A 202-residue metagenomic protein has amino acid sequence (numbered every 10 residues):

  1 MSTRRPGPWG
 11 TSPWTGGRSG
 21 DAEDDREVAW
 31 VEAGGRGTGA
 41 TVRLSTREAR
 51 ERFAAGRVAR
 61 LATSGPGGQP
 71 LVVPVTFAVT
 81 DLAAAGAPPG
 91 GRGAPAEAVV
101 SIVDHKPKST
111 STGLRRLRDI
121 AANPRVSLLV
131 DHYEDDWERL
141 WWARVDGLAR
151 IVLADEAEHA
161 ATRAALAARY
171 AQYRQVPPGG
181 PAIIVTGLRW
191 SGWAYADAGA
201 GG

Functional and structural regions predicted by a protein language model:
R4-L44, S111, S127, Y133-G202: Charged, gly/pro-rich active-site loop segments
A49-R50, L114-L117: Short amphipathic alpha-helical segments and helix-helix/interface helices
E51-A55: Short proline/glycine- and basic residue-enriched helix-capping loop/turn segments at helix->loop/beta transitions
G56-T112, L128-D131, W141: Short beta-strand segments
V75-T76, R116, G199-A200: Short, glycine/charged-enriched secondary-structure capping and boundary segments
N123-R125: Short coil-to-beta transition motif at edge beta-strands of beta-rich domains
